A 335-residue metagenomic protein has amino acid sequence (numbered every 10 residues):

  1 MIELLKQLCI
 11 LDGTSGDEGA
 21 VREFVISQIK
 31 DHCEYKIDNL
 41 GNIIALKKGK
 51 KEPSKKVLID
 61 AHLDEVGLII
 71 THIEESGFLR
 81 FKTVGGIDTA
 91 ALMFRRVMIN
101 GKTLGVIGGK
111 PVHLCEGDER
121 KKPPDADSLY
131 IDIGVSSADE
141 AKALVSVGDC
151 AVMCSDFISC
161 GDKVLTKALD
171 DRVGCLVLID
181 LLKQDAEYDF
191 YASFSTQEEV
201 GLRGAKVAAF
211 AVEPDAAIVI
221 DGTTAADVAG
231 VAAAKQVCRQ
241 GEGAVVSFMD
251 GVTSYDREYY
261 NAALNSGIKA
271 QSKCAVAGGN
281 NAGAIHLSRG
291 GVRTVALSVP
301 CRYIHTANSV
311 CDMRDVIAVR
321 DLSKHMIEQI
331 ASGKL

Functional and structural regions predicted by a protein language model:
M1-L335: N-terminal hydrophobic/helix-forming segments and targeting peptides
